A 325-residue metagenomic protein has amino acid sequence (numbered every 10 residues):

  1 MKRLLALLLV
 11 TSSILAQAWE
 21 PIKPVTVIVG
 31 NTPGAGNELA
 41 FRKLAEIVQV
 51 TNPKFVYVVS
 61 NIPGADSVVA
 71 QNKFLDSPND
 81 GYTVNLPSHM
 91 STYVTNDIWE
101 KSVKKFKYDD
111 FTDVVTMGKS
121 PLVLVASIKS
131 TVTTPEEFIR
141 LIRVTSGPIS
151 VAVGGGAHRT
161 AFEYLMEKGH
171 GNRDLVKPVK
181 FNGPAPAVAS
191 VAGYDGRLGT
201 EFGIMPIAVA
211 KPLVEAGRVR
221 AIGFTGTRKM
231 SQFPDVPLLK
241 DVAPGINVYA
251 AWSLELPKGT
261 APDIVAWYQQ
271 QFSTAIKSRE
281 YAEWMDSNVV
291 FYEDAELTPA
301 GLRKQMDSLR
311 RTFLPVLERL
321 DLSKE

Functional and structural regions predicted by a protein language model:
L4-S13: Sec-dependent N-terminal signal peptides
A18-D110, P148, G156-H158, K168-A208 (+2 more regions): N-terminal (or domain-start) structured segment
W19-I22, I47-T51, K73-T83, D97-P186 (+2 more regions): Hinge/capping helix and adjacent helix->loop/strand transition within the periplasmic-binding protein
I22-P24, D263-E325: An extracytoplasmic/periplasmic, membrane-proximal ligand-sensing/linker region
P33-G34, M90-Y93, P121, S130-T131 (+4 more regions): Solvent-exposed loop/turn segments at secondary-structure junctions within structured extracellular/periplasmic domains
A221-I222: Mid-to-C-terminal secondary-structure elements that act as membrane-proximal/extracytoplasmic interface segments
